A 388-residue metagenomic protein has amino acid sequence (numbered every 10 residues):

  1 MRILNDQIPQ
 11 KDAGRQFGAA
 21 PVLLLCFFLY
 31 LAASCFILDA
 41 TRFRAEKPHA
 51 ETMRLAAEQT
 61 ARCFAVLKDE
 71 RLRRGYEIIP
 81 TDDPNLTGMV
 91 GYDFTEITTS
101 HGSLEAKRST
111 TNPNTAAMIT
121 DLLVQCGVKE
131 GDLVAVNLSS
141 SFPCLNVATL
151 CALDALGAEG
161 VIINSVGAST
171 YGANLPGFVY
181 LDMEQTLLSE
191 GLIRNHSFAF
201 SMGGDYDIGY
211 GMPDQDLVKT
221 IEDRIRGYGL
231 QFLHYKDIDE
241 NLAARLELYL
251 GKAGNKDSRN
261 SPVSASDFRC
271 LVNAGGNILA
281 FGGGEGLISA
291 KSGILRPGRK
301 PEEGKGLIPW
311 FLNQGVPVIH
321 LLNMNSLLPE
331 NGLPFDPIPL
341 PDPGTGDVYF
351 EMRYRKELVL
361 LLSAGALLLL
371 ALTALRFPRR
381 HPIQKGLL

Functional and structural regions predicted by a protein language model:
M1-G14, L388: N-terminal Lys/Arg-rich, disordered targeting/topogenic segments
A20-D39, G365-L369: Hydrophobic membrane-insertion alpha-helices, especially the h-region of bacterial N-terminal signal peptides
L31-K47, T373-R380: Membrane-interface motif at the C-terminal end of an N-terminal transmembrane signal
T52-N112: N-terminal, Lys/Arg-enriched amphipathic/low-complexity engagement segments that precede the first folded domain
N114, D121-C126, E130-V179: Membrane-embedded segments
S140-C144, G167-Y171, G204-D207, N277-A280 (+1 more regions): Solvent-exposed loop/turn segments at secondary-structure junctions within structured extracellular/periplasmic domains
F178-D267, L271: A substrate-binding/cap region within the structured catalytic cores of diverse enzymes
A265-S266, C270, N277, G284-L388: C-terminal functional extensions of proteins
